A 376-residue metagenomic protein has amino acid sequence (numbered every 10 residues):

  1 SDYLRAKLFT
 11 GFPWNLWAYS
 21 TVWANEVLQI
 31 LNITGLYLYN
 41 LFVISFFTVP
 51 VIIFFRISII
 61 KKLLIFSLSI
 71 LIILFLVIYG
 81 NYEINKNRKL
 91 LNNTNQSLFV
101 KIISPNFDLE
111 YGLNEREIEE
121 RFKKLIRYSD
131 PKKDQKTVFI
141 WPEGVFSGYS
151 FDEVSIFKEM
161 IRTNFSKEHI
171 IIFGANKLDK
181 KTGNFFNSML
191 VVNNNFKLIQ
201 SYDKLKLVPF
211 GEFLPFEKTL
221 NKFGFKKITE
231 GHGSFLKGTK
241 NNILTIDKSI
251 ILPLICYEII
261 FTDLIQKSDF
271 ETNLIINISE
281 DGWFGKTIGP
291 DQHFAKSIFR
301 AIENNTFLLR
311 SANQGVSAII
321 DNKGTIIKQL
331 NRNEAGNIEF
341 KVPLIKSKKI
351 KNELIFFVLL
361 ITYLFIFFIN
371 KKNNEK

Functional and structural regions predicted by a protein language model:
S1-K376: Enzyme catalytic cores with a strong preference for nitrogen-chemistry domains
